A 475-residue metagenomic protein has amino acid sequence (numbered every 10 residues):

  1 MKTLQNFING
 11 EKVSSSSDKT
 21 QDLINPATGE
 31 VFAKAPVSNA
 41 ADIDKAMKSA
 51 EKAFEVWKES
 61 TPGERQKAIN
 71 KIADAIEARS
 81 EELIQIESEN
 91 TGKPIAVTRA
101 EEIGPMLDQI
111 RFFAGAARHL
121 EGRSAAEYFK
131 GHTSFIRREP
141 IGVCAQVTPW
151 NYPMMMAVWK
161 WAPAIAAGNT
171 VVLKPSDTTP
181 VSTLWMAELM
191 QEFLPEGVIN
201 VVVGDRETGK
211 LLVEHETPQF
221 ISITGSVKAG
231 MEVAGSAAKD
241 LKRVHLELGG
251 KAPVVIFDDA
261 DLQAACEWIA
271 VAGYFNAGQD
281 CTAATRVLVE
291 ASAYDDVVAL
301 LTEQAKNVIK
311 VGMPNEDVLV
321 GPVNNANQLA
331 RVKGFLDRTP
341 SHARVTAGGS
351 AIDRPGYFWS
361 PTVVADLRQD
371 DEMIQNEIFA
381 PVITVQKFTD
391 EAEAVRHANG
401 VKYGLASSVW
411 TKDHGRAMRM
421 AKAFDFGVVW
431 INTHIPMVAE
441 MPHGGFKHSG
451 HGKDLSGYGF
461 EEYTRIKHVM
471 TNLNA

Functional and structural regions predicted by a protein language model:
M1-A27: Hydrophobic face of amphipathic alpha-helices that form TPR/SEL1-like repeat modules and related alpha-solenoid
T28-K34, P218, V255, A351 (+1 more regions): Conserved C-terminal structural/oligomerization subdomain of aldehyde/semialdehyde dehydrogenase
G29, R65, E87, I110 (+9 more regions): Residue-level signal for inorganic ion chemistry
E30-L120: Glycine-rich loop-to-alpha-helix module at the N-terminal edge of alpha/beta enzyme cores
F32-S38, A53-E59, Q146, V254-F257 (+5 more regions): Short, well-ordered beta-strand elements within core beta-sheets of diverse protein domains
F54, K58, A73-S80, I84 (+17 more regions): Structural signal for hydrophobic packing residues in well-ordered secondary-structure cores of soluble enzyme domains
G122-A264, F388: Rossmann-like NAD(P) dinucleotide-binding subdomain of oxidoreductase/dehydrogenase enzymes
K228-R368, I431: ALDH superfamily catalytic-core signature
